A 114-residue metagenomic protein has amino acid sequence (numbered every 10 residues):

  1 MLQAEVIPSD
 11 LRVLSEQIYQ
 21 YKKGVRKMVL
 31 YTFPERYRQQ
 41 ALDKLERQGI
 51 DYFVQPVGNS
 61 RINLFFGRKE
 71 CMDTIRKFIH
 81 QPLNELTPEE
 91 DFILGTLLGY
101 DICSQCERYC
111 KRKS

Functional and structural regions predicted by a protein language model:
M1-S114: Domain-length accessory/inserted modules outside core catalytic folds
